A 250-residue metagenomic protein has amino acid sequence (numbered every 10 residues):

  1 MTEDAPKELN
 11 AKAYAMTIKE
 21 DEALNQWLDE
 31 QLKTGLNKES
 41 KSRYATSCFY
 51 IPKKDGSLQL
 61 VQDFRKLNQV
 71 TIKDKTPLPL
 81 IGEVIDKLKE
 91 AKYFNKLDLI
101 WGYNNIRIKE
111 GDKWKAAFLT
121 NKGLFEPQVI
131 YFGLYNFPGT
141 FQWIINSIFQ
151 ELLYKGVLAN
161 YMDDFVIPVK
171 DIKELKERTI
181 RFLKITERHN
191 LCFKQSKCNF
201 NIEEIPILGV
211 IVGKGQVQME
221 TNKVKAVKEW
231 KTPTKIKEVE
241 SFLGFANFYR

Functional and structural regions predicted by a protein language model:
M1, Q31, C48, L60-D63 (+13 more regions): Mobile genetic element proteins and their domesticated derivatives, centered on retroelements and DNA transposons
M1-A5, A23-S47, K87-N121, E238-R250: Amphipathic alpha-helical blocks
M1-K75, G123, G156-D164, P168 (+1 more regions): Reverse-transcribing Pol proteins
M1-L9, I51-V61, T76, L88 (+5 more regions): Reverse-transcriptase-like RNA-dependent polymerase core
E20-L24, L28, P77, F137-F141 (+3 more regions): Hydrophobic (often cysteine-bearing) scaffold residues that line and stabilize catalytic clefts of nucleotide/cofactor
L36-K41, P138-K176, R181: Active-site palm subdomain of RNA-directed nucleic acid polymerases
Y93-K96, K170-Q218: Polymerase palm active-site segment centered on the conserved acidic dipeptide of motif C
Y161, S196-R250: C-terminal reverse transcriptase regions that engage the nucleic-acid substrate
